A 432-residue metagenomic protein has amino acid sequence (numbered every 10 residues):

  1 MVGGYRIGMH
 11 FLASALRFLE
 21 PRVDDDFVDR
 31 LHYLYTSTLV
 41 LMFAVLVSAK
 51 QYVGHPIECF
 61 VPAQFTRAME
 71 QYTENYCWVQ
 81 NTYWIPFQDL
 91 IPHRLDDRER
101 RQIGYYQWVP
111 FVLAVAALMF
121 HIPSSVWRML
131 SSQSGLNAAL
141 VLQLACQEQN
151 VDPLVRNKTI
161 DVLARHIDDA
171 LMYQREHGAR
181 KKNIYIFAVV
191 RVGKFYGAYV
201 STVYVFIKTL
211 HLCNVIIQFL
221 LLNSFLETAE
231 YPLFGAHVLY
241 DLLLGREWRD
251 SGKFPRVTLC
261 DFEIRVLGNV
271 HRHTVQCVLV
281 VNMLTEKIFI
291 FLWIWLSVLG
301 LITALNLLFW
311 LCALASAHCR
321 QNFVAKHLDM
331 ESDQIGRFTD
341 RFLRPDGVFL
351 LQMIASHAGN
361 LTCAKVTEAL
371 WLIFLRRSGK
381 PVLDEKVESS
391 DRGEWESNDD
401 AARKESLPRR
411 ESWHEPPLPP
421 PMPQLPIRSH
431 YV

Functional and structural regions predicted by a protein language model:
M1-D400, E405-P408, H414-Y431: Membrane-embedded alpha-helical segments and the immediately adjacent membrane-proximal loops of multi-pass integral
